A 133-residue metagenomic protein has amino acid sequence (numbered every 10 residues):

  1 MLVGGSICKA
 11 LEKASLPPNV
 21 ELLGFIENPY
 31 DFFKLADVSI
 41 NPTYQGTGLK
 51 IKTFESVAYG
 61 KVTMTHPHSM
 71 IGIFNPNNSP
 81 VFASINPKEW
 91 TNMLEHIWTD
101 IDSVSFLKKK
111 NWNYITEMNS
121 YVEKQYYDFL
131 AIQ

Functional and structural regions predicted by a protein language model:
M1-G5, T63-H66: Short, hydrophobic beta-strand segments that form beta-sheet elements in well-ordered domains
G4-D31: Nucleotide-activated donor-binding/catalytic signature segment of Leloir-type glycosyltransferases, i.e., the conserved
K34-G48, Y59-K61: Acidic donor-binding loop of glycosyltransferase active sites
L49, T65-P67, I85: Conserved acidic donor-binding loop of glycosyltransferase catalytic domains
K52-E55, V62-H66: Short hydrophobic beta-strand element within catalytic cores of glycosyltransferases and related nucleotide-activated
P67-F82: Short acidic/histidine- and often glycine-rich active-site loop of Leloir-type glycosyltransferases that engages
P80-K88, H96-I101: Conserved acidic donor-binding segment of nucleotide-sugar-dependent glycosyltransferases
T99-Q133: A charged, aromatic-enriched C-terminal amphipathic alpha-helix characteristic of glycosyltransferases across folds
